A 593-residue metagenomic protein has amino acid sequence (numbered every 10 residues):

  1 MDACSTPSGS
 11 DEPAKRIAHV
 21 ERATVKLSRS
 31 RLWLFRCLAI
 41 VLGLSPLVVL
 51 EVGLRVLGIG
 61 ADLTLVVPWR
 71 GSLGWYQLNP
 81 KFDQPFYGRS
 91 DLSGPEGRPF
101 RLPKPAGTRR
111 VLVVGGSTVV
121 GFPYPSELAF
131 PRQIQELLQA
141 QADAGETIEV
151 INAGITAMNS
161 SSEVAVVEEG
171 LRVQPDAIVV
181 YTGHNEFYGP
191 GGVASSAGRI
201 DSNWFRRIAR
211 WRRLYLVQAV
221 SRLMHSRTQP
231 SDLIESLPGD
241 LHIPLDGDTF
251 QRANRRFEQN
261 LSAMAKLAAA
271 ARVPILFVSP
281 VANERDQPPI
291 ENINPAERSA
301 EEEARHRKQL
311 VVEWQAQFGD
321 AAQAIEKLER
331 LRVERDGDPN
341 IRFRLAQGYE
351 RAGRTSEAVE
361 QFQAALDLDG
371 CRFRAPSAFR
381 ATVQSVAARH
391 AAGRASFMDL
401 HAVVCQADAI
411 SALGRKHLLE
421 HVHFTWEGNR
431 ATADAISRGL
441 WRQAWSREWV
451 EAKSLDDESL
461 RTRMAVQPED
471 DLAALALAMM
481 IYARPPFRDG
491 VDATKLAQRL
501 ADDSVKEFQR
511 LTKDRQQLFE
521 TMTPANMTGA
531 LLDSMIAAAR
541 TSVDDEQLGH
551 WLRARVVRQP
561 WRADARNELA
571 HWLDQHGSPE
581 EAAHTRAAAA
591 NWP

Functional and structural regions predicted by a protein language model:
C37-V52: Hydrophobic membrane-insertion alpha-helices, especially the h-region of bacterial N-terminal signal peptides
G60-G145, A407: Membrane/wall-proximal cationic-aromatic binding patches
L128, G183-S385, L400-A409, L413-R415 (+1 more regions): Serine-dependent acyl-ester chemistry module
E163-A177: Short, well-structured alpha-helical segments in soluble
A321, T355, D545-E546, P579: TPR-repeat structural position
A324, A358, L548, E581-A582: Single-residue signature of alpha-solenoid repeat helices
R330-L331, A365, A554-R555, A588-A589: Canonical positions in the second alpha-helix
E334, L368, R558, N591-W592: Structural marker of alpha-solenoid helical repeat scaffolds
